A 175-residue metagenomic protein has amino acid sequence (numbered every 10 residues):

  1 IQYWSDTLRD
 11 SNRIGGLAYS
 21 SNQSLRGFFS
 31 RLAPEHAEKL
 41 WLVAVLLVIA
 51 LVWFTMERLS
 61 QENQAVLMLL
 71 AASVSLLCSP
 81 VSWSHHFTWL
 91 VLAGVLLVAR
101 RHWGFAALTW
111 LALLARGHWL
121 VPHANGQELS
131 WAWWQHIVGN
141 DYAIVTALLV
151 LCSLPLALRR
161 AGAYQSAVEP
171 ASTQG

Functional and structural regions predicted by a protein language model:
I1-F87, V91, W131-I137, Y142 (+1 more regions): Primarily membrane-embedded glycan-assembly and transfer machineries that use lipid-linked glycans
L90-V98: Hydrophobic transmembrane alpha-helices of multi-pass, membrane-embedded glycosylation machinery
V98-G175: Aromatic-enriched
